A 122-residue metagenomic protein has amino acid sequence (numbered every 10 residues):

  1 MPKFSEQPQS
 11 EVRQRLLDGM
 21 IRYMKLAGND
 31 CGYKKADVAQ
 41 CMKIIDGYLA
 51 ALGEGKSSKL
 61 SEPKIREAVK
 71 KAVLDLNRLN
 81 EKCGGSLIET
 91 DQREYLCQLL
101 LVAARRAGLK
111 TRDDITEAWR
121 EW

Functional and structural regions predicted by a protein language model:
M1-E54: Short terminal alpha-helical segments
K3-E6, C83-W122: Amphipathic alpha-helical binding modules
R13-R15, R22, R66, R78 (+4 more regions): Arginine residue identity/basic-tract feature
L16, G28, K56-S57, N77 (+2 more regions): Generic alpha-helix signal with a bias toward terminal, lower-confidence helices and secondary-structure junctions
G19, Y23-L26, A51-S58, L79-K82 (+3 more regions): Surface-exposed polar/charged interaction patches
C31-K34, E54-I65, K82-R93, C97: Alpha-helical rod/repeat scaffolding segments in eukaryotic adaptors/tethers and long-chain four-helix cytokines
A39, D46, K70-N77, E94 (+2 more regions): Generic structural signal for well-ordered, non-transmembrane alpha-helical segments in soluble/cytosolic regions
I45-L79: Mature extracytoplasmic domains of secretory-pathway proteins
